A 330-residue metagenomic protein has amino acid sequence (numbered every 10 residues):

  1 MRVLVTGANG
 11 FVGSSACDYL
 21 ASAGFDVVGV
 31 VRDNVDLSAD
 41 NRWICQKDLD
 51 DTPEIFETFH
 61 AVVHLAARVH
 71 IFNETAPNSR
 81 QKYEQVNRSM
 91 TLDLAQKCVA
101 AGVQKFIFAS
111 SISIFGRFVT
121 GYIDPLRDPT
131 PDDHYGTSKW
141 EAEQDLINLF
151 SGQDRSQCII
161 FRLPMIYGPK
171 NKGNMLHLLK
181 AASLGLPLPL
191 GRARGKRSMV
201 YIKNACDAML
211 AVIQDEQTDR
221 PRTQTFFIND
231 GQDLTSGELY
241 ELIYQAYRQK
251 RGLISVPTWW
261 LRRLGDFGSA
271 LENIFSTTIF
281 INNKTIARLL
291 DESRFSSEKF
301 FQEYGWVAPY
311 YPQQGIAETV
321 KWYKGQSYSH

Functional and structural regions predicted by a protein language model:
V3-A23: N-terminal Rossmann NAD(P)H-binding glycine-rich loop of SDR-like oxidoreductase domains
Q46-S89, D93, K97, R117: NAD(P)H-binding glycine-rich loop region in Rossmannoid oxidoreductase-like domains and their noncatalytic homologs
L92-H134: Conserved Rossmann-fold NAD(P)-dependent oxidoreductase catalytic core, especially the SDR/UDP-sugar
G116, S156-H177: Flexible, glycine-rich beta-alpha linker
D132-I159: Active-site Tyr-X1-5-Lys
N171-H177, G191-Q214, T223-F227: Substrate-positioning beta->alpha
I202, T225, L264-V307: Conserved C-terminal active-site "lid" loop/helix of NAD(P)H-dependent oxidoreductases that clamps the redox cofactor
D215-F280, Q313, A317-V320, Y328-H330: Mid/C-terminal beta-alpha module of Rossmann-like enzyme folds, strongest in SDR-family dehydrogenases/epimerases
